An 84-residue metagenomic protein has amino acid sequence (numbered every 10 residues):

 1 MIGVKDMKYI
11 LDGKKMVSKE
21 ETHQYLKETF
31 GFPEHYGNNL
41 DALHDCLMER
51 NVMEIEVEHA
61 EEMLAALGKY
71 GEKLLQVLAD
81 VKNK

Functional and structural regions predicted by a protein language model:
I2-K84: Positively charged, polar, low-complexity stretches
